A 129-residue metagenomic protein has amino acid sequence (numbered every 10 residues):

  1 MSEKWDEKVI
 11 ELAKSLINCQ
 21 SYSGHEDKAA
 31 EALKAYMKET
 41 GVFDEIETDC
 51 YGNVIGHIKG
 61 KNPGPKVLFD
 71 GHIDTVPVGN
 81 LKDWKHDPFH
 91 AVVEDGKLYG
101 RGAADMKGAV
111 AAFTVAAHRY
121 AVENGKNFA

Functional and structural regions predicted by a protein language model:
S2-R101, R119-F128: Acidic/His- and Gly-rich active-site-bordering loop/insert found across diverse amide/peptide-bond hydrolases
G102-A117: Active-site alpha-helical elements of protease catalytic centers
